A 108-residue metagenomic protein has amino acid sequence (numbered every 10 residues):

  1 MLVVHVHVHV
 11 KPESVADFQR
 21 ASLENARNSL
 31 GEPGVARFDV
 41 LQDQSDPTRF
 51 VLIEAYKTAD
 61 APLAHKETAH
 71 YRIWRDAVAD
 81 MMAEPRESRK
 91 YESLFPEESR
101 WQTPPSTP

Functional and structural regions predicted by a protein language model:
L2, V40-T48, D76-P108: Glycine-rich beta-strand-turn "strand-cap" elements at beta-sheet edges
L2-A36, V40: N-terminal first-folded block
L2-H9, D39-K66, P105: Short, well-ordered beta-strand segments in beta-rich or mixed alpha/beta enzyme and ligand-binding folds
S14, T48, H70: Short phosphate-engaging motifs
S14-A16, D60, P96: Residue-level signal for secondary-structure boundary sites
R20-A36, A55-R89: An amphipathic, aromatic/His-enriched active-site/gating alpha helix that lines ligand/cofactor pockets
